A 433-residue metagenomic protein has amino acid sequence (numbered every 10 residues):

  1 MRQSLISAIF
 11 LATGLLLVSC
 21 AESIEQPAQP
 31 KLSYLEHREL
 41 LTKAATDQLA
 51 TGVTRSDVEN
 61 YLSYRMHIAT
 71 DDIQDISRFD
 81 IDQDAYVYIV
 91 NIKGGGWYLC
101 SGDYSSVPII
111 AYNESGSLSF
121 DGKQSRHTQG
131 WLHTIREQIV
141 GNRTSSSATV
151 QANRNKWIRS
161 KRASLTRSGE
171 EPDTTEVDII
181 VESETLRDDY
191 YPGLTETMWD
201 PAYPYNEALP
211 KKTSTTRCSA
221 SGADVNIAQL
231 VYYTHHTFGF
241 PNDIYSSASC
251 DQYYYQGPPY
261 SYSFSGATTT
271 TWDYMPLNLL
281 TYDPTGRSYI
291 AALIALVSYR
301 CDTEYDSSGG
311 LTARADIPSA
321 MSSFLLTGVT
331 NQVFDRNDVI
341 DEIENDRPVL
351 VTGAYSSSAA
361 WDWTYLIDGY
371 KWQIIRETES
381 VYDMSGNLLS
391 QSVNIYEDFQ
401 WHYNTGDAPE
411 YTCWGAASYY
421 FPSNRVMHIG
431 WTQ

Functional and structural regions predicted by a protein language model:
M1-S7, A12: Positively charged n-region of N-terminal signal peptides that target proteins for export
L5, E22-W97, G102-V107, A111-A202 (+3 more regions): Acidic/polar, low-complexity intrinsically disordered N-terminal segments immediately downstream of a Sec signal
L16-S19: C-terminal motif of bacterial Sec signal peptides marking the signal peptidase cleavage site
S23-L62, A220, D224-Q332: Cysteine-nucleophile protease catalytic domains, especially the papain-like/related folds used in DUB/UBL proteases
Q74-G94, F324-Y396: Active-site-adjacent substructure of cysteine-protease-like catalytic cores
I92, D103, G222-V225, H235 (+4 more regions): Active-site-proximal beta-strand/loop segments in catalytic clefts of secreted hydrolases
S101-S117, D368, Q373-W414: Catalytic Cys-His active-site segments of thiol-dependent hydrolases/isopeptidases
S418-Q433: Low-complexity, Gly/Ser/Thr/Pro-rich intrinsically disordered linker/tail segments
